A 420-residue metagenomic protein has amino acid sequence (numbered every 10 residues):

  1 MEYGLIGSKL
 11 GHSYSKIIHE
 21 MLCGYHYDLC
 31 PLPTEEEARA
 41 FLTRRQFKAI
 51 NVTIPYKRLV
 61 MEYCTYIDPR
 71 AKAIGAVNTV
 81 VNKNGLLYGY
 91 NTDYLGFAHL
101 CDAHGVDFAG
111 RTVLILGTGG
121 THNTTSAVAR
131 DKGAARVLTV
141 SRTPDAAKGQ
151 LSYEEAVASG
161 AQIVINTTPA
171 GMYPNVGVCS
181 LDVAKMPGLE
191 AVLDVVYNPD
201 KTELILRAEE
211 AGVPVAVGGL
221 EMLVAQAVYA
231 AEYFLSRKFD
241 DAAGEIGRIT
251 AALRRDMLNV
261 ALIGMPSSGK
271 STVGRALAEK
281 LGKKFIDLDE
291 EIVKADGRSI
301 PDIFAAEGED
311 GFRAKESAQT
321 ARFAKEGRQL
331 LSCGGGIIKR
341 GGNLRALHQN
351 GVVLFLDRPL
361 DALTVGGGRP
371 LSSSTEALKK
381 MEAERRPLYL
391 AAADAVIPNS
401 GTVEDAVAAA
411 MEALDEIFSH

Functional and structural regions predicted by a protein language model:
E2-H104, P199, I205-R207, A211-V217 (+1 more regions): Phosphate/diphosphate ligand-binding glycine-rich loop within oxidoreductases
G7, G89-Y94, C101-D102, G110-R130 (+3 more regions): Glycine-rich adenosine-cofactor-binding loop
P31, V195-L258, N399: Adenosine-phosphate binding glycine-rich loop
K132-G149, D289-E291, A295-D296: NAD(P)-binding Rossmann-fold cofactor-contacting core
K148-A216, I337-N343: Rossmann-like adenosine-cofactor binding region
G244-R255, A276, K280, E326 (+2 more regions): NTP-dependent small-molecule kinase module
E290-H348: ATP-dependent small-molecule kinase phosphotransfer cores that center on conserved nucleotide phosphate-binding segments
Q349-L388, A395: A glycine- and Lys/Arg-enriched "phosphate-lid" helix/loop adjacent to the NTP-binding pocket of small-molecule kinases
